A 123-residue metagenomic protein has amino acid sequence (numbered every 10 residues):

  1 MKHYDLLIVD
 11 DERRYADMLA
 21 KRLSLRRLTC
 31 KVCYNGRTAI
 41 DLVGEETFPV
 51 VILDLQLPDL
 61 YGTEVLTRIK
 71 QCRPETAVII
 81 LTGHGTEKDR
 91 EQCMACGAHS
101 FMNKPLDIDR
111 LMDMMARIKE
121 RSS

Functional and structural regions predicted by a protein language model:
R13-K31: Two-component/phosphorelay signaling modules centered on CheY-like receiver
V32-V50: Acidic, metal-coordinating helix/loop segments flanking the phosphotransfer/catalytic sites of two-component signaling
N35, Y61-E64: Acidic catalytic/metal-coordinating carboxylates
D41, T63-P74: Short amphipathic alpha-helix used as the core "switch/output" element in two-component signaling
L55-Q56, H84: The short loop immediately C-terminal to the conserved phospho-acceptor aspartate in CheY-like receiver
E64, G85-S100: Alpha4 helix (beta4-alpha4-beta5 surface) of REC/receiver domains from two-component response regulators
K88, L106-M115: C-terminal output helix
